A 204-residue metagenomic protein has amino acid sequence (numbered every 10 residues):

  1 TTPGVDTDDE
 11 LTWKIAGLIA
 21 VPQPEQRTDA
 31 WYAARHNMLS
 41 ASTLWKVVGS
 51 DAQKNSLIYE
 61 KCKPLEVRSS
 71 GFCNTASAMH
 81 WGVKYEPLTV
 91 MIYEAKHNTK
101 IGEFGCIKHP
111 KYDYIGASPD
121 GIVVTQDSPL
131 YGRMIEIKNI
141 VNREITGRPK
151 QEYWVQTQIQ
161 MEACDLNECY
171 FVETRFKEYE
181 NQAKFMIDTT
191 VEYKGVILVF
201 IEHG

Functional and structural regions predicted by a protein language model:
T1-K84, L88, E180, E202: Charged, glycine-rich intrinsically disordered N-terminal tails and low-complexity linkers that flank
A95-G204: Nucleic-acid nuclease catalytic cores
